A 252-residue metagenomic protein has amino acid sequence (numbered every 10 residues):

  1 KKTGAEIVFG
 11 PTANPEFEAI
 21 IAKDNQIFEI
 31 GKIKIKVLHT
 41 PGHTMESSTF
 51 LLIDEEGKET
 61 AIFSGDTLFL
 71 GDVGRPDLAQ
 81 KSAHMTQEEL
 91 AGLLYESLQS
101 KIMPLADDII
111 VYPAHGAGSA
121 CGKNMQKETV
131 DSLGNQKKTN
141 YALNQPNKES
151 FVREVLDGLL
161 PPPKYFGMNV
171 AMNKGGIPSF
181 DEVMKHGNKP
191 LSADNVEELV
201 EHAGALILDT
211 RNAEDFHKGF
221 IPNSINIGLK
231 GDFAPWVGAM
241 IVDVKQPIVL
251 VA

Functional and structural regions predicted by a protein language model:
K1, H39, H43-S47, H115 (+1 more regions): Histidine-centered active-site/metal-ligand motif
K1-H39, I53, K58-T60, D243: Active-site HxH/HxHxD metal-binding segment of metal-dependent hydrolases
I7, A19-I21, I62, V111 (+2 more regions): Conserved beta-strand scaffold positions in the cores of enzyme catalytic domains, especially in NTP/NDP-utilizing
V8-P11, A114, V251: Generic beta-sheet signal
F17-I20, D72-V73, A234-I241: Short, charged, surface-exposed secondary-structure boundary motifs
K36, E46-S48, L206: Short beta-strand micro-motifs in enzyme catalytic cores
T44-P162: Metallo-beta-lactamase
A91, P104-A106, A120-A252: Cytosolic catalytic domains that perform sulfur/thiol-centered chemistry
